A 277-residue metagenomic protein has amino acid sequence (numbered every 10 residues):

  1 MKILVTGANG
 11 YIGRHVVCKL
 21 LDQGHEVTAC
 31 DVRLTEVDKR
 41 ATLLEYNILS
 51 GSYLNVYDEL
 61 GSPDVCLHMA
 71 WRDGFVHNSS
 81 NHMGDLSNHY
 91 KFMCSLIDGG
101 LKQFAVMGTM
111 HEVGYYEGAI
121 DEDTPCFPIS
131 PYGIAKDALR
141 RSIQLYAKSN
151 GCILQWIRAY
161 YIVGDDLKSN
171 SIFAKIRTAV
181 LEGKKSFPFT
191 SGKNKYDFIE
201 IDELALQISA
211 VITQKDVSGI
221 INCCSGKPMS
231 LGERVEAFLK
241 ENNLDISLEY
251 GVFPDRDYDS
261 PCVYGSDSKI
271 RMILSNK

Functional and structural regions predicted by a protein language model:
I3-Q23: N-terminal Rossmann NAD(P)H-binding glycine-rich loop of SDR-like oxidoreductase domains
T6, I162-D166, P188-K195, I221-M229 (+1 more regions): Glycine-rich Rossmann NAD(P)(H)-binding loop
I48-S87: NAD(P)H-binding glycine-rich loop region in Rossmannoid oxidoreductase-like domains and their noncatalytic homologs
K91-P131: Conserved Rossmann-fold NAD(P)-dependent oxidoreductase catalytic core, especially the SDR/UDP-sugar
A135-A138: Active-site helix of classical SDR
R141-K195, I201, F238: NAD(P)-dependent short-chain dehydrogenase/reductase
I176, Q207, Q214-D255: Mid/C-terminal beta-alpha module of Rossmann-like enzyme folds, strongest in SDR-family dehydrogenases/epimerases
I201, S230-E233, E249-K277: Conserved C-terminal active-site "lid" loop/helix of NAD(P)H-dependent oxidoreductases that clamps the redox cofactor
